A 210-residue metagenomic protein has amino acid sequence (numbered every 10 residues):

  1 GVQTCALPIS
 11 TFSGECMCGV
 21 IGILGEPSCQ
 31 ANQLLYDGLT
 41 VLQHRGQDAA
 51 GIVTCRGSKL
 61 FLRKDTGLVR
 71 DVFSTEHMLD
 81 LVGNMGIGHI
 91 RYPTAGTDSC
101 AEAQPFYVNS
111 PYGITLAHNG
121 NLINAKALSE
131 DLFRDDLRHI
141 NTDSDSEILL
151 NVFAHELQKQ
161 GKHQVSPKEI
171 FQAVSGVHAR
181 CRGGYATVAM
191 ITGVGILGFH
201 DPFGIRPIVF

Functional and structural regions predicted by a protein language model:
G1-L7: Short, small-residue-biased leader/transition segments that mark boundaries at the very start of proteins
T11-F210: Conserved short alpha-helical segments that host acidic/polar catalytic motifs at enzyme active sites
